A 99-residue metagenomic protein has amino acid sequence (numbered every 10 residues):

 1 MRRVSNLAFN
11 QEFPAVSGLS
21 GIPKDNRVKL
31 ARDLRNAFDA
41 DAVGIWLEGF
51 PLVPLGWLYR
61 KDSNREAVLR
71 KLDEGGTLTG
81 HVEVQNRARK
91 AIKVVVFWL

Functional and structural regions predicted by a protein language model:
M1-L99: Conserved active-site motif detector
